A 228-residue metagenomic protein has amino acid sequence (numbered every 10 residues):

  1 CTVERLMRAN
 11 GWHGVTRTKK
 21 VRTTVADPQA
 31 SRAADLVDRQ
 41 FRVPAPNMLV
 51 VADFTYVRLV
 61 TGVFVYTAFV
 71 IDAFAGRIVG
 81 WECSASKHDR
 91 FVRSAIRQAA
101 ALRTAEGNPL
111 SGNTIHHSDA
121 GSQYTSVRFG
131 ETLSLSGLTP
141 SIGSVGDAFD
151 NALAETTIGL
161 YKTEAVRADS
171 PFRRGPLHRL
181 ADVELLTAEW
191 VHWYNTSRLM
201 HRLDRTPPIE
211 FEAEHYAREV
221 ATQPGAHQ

Functional and structural regions predicted by a protein language model:
C1-Q228: Charged DNA-binding/catalytic regions of mobile-element recombinases
